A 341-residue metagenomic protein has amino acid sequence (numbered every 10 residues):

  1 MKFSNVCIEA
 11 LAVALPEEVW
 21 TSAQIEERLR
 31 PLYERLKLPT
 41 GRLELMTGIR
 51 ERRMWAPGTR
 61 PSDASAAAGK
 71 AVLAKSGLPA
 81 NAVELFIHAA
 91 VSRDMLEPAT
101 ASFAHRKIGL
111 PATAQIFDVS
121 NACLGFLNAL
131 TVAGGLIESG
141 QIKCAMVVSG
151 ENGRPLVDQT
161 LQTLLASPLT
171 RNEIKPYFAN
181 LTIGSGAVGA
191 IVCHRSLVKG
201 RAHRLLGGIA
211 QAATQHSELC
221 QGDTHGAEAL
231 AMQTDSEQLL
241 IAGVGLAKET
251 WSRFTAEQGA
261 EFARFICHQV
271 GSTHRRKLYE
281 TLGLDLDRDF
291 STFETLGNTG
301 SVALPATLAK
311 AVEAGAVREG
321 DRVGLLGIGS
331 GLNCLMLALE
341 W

Functional and structural regions predicted by a protein language model:
M1-P57, L169-I241, I328, E340-W341: Condensing-enzyme catalytic core mediating Claisen C-C bond formation in acyl metabolism
A10-A12, S120, A145-E151, V192 (+1 more regions): Short beta-strand segments
W20, E97-A99, T131, L156-L161 (+1 more regions): Short acidic, glycine/serine/threonine-rich loops at helix termini
I25, R30-P31, A99-P111, G134-S139 (+3 more regions): A glycine- and small-aliphatic-rich helix-loop capping segment at beta-alpha/alpha-beta transitions that lines
L32-L38, S92-F103: A structural motif shared across PLP-dependent enzymes of the aminotransferase-like
I49-R50, A82-I87, I108-V119, P168-K175 (+1 more regions): Glycine/charged-rich beta-loop-alpha catalytic/anionic-binding loops adjacent to active sites
S62, A66-G69, S92-R93, R106 (+5 more regions): Claisen-condensing/thiolase-fold acyl-transfer catalytic domains that form or cleave C-C bonds in fatty acid
Q141-T160, A213-L219: Acyl-CoA/ACP chain-elongation machinery
